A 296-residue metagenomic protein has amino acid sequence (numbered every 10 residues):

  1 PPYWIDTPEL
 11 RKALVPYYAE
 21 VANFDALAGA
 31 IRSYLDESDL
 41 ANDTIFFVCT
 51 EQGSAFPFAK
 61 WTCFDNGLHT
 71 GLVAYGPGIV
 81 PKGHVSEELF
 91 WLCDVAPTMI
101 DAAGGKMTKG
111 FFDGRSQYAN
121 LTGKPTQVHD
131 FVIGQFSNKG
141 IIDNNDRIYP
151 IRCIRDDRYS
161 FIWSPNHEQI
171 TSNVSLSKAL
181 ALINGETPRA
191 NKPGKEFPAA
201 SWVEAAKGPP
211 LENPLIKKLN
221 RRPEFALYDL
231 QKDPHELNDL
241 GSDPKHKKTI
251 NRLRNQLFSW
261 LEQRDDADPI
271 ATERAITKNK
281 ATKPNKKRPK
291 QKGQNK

Functional and structural regions predicted by a protein language model:
P1-A13, Q52-C63, I79, P244 (+1 more regions): Active-site His/acidic residue clusters
T7, R11-A19, I79-L89, A103-K109 (+3 more regions): Active-site rim elements
P8, G29-S33, E37, K60-F111 (+2 more regions): Substrate-binding rim/cap in mid-to-C-terminal beta-strand-loop elements of soluble/periplasmic
V15, A22-G29, F90-P97, F112-S116 (+6 more regions): A structural signal for well-ordered alpha-helical segments within the folded catalytic domains of diverse enzymes
N23-A55, A103: Metal-dependent active-site segment of extracytoplasmic phospho-/sulfohydrolases and closely related
L40-F46, V128-H129, D156-Y159: Loop/turn elements at helix/coil->beta-strand transitions in domains of secreted/extracellular proteins
D65-N66, G140-S242: C-terminal, low-complexity/hydrophilic appendages and adjacent surface loops of extracellular/periplasmic anionic
H69, N166, W202-A226, L230-K296: Long, internal low-complexity/basic segments
